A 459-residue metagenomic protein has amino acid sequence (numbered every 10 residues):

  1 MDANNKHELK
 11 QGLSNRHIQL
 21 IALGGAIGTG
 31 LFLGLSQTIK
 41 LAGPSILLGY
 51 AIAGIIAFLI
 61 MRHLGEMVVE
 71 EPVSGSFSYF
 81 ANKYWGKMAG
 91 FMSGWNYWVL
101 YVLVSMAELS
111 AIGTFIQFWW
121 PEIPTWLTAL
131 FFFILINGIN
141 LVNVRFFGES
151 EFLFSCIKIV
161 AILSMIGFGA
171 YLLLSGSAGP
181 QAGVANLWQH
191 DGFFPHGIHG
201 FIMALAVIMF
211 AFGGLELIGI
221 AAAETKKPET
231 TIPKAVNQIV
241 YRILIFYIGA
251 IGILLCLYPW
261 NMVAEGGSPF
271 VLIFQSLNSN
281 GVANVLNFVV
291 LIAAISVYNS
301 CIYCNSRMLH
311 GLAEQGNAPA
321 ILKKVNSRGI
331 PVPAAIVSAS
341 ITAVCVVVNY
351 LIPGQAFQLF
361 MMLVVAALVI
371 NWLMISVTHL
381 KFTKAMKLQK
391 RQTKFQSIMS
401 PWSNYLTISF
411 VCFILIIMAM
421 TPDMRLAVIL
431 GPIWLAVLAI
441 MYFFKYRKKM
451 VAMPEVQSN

Functional and structural regions predicted by a protein language model:
M1-K6, Y79-N82, E108-A129, A161-S164 (+4 more regions): Helix-loop-helix connectors at the membrane interface of multi-pass transporters/channels
M1-S45, A57-R62, E71-S74, W188 (+3 more regions): Membrane-interface "cap" regions at the ends of multi-pass membrane proteins
N4-L9, I46-L47, P121-P124, C156-F288: Helix-loop-helix junctions that connect adjacent transmembrane segments in multi-pass membrane transporters
K10, L33-T128, F132, I239-I248 (+1 more regions): Extracellular loop-to-transmembrane helix junctions
V73, N96-S110, F212, E216-T225 (+4 more regions): Membrane-helix boundary/coupling elements in multi-pass transport proteins
Y79-N82, G86, F118, A235-C301 (+1 more regions): TM-loop-TM module centered on a large, flexible mid-protein loop between adjacent transmembrane helices in multi-pass
G113, W126-A182, G213, V236-V240 (+4 more regions): Membrane-interface loop-to-helix entry segments
L153-F154, I321-V332, V369-D423, V451-A452: C-terminal membrane-solvent junction of multi-pass transporters and transport-like membrane proteins
